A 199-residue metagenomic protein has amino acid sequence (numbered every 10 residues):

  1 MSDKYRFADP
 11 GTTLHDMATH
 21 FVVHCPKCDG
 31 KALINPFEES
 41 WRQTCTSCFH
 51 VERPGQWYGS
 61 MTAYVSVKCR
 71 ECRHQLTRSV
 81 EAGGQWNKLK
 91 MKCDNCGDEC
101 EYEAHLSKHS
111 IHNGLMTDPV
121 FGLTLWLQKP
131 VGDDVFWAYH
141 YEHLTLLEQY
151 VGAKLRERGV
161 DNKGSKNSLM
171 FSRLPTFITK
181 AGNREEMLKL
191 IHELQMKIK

Functional and structural regions predicted by a protein language model:
M1-E81: N-terminal cysteine/histidine-rich coordination modules
A8-D16, S60, S79-K88, N95-D98 (+2 more regions): A composition-biased, non-transmembrane "mature-region" signal
F21-V23, K90, K154: Core catalytic machinery and nucleic-acid-binding channels of phosphodiester-processing enzymes
E38-E52, R70, W86-E99, T117-P119: Cysteine-rich micro-motifs
V67-D94, D98, V135-H143: Conserved small-residue-rich
D118-N162, L169-I178: Amphipathic alpha-helical packing elements
S165-K199: C-terminal, charged low-complexity interaction regions
